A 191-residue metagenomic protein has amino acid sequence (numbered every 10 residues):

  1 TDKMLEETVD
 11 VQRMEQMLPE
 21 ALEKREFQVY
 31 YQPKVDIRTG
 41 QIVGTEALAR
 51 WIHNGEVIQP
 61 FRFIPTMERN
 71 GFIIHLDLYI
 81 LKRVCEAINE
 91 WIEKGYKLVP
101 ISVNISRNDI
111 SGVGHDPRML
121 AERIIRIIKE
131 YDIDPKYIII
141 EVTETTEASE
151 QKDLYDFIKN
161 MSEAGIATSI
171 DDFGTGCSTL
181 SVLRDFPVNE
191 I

Functional and structural regions predicted by a protein language model:
D2-T66, N104, E141, I170: Active-site core of bacterial EAL-family cyclic-dinucleotide phosphodiesterase domains
M4, G71-F72: Catalytic-site/binding-pocket detector for metal-dependent nucleotidyl cyclases and the c-di-GMP signaling machinery
L22, I92, S162: Conserved ATPase "switch" residues in P-loop NTPase domains
T39-E46, F72-D153: Catalytic core of bacterial c-di-GMP phosphodiesterases, primarily the EAL and HD-GYP domains, capturing alpha-helical
I64-P65, I74, Y155, K159: Conserved long alpha-helical elements within nucleotide-processing catalytic cores of c-di-GMP signaling and class III
T66-M67, T179: Active-site loop/short helix in cyclic nucleotide turnover domains
E122-I191: The catalytic core of metal-dependent phosphodiesterases that act on cyclic dinucleotides
